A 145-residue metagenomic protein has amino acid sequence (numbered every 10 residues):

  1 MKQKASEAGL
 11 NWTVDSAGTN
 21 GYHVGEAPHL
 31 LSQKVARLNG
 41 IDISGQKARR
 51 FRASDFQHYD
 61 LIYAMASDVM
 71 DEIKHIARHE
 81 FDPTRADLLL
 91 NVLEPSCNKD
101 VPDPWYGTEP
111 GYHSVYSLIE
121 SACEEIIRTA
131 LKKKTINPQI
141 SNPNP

Functional and structural regions predicted by a protein language model:
M1-H58, R128-P138, N144-P145: Conserved active-site segments centered on acidic
S16, A64-M65: Small/polar loops that bind or transfer phosphate-bearing groups
L61, S67-P145: Phosphate-binding/catalytic loops
